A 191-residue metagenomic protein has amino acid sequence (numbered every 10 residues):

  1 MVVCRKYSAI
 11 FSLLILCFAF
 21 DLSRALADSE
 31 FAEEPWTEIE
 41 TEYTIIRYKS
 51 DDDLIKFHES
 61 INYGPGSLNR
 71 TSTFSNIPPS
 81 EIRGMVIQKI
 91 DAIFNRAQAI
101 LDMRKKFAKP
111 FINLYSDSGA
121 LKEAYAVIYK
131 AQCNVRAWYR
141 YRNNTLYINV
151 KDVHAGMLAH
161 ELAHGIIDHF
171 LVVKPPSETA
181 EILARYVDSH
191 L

Functional and structural regions predicted by a protein language model:
V2-F11: Bacterial N-terminal signal peptides that target proteins for export
F11-D21: Bacterial N-terminal signal peptides
A25-P35: Cleaved targeting-peptide boundary
L26-D28, S80-R142: Auxiliary, metal-adjacent structural segments of Zn-dependent hydrolase domains
E40-E81, I166: Acidic/histidine-rich, surface-exposed loop or edge segments in extracytoplasmic proteins
Y141-A159, L171-P175: Short pre-active-site segment immediately N-terminal to the catalytic Zn-binding motif
G156-H169, E181, R185: Active-site recognition of the HExxH zinc-binding catalytic motif
K174-L191: Post-HExxH zinc-binding segment in Zn-dependent metallohydrolases
